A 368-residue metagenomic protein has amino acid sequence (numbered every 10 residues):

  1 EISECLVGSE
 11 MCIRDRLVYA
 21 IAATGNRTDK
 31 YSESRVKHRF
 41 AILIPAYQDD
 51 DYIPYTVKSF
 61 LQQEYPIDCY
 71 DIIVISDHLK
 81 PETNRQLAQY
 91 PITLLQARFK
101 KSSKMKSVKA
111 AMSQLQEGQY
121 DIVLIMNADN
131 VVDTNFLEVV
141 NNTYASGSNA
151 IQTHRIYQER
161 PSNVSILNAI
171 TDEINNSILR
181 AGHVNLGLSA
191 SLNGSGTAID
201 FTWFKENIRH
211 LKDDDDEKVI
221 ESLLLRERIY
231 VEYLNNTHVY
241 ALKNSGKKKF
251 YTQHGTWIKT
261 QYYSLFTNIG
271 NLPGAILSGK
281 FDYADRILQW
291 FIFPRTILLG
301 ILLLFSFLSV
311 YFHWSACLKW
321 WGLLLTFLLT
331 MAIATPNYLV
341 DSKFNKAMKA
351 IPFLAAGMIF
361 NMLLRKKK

Functional and structural regions predicted by a protein language model:
E1-V36, Y338-D341, M358-N361: N-terminal membrane-anchoring/stem segments of glycan-assembly enzymes
T24-V36, L186-G187, S245-M331, T335-P352: Basic/Trp-rich segment in TM-proximal cytosolic loops or flexible interdomain/linker regions
R39-A41, D71, V219: Cell-envelope/extracellular polymer assembly enzymes that use nucleotide-activated donors
P54, K80-A88, N135: Acidic helix N-cap motif at the loop->helix transition within catalytic regions of sugar-transfer enzymes
K58-C69: Short, acidic, metal-binding catalytic loop of nucleotide-sugar glycosyltransferases
I75-N84, F99-K101, V131: A conserved acidic beta->alpha catalytic loop
Q96, K101-S107, A111, E117 (+5 more regions): Long helical/loop segments within the catalytic core of UDP-sugar-dependent glycosyltransferases, especially the large
Q119-V131: Short beta-strand-to-loop acidic/aromatic patch adjacent to the donor-nucleotide binding site
